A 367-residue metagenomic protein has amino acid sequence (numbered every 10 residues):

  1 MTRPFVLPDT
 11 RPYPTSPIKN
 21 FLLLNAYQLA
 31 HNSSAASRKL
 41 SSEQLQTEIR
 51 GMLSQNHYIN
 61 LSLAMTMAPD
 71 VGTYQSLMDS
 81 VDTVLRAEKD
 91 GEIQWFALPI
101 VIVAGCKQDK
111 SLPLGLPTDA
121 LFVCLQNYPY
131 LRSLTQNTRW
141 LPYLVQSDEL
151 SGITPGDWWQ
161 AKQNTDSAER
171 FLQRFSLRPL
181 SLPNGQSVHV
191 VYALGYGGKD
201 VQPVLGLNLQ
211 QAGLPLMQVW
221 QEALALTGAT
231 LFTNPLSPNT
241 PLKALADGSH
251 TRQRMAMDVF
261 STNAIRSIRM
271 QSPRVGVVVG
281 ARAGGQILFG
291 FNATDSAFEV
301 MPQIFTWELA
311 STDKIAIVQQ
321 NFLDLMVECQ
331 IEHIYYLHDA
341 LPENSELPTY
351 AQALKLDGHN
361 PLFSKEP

Functional and structural regions predicted by a protein language model:
M1, L45, M52-L53, M65-M67 (+6 more regions): Detector for methionine-enriched segments
M1-Y74: Charged, amphipathic alpha-helical stretches
L45, I49, S54-S151: Long amphipathic alpha-helical coiled-coil/heptad-repeat bundle
G105-T349: Extended, non-transmembrane interaction/recognition domains
E346, N360-P367: C-terminal recognition-helix end and immediately following basic linker of small zinc-binding "finger" domains
P348-D357: Short cysteine-rich clusters marking metal-coordination/redox-active sites
